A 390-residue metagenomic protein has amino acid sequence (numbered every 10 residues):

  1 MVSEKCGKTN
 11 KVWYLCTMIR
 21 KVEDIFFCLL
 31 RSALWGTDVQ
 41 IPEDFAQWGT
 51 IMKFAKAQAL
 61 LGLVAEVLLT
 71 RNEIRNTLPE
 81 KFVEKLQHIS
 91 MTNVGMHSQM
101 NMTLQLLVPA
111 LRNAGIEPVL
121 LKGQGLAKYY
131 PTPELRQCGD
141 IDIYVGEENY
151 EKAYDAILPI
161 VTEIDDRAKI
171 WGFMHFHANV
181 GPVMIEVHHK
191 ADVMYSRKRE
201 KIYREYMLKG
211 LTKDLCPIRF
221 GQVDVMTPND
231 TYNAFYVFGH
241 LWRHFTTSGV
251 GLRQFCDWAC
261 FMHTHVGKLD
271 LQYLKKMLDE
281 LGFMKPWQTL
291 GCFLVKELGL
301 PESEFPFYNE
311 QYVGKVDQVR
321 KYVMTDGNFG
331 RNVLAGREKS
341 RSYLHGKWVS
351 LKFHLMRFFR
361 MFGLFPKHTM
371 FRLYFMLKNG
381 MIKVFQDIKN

Functional and structural regions predicted by a protein language model:
M18-G139, V145-N390: Conserved NTP-donor binding/palm subdomain of two-metal-ion nucleotidyltransferases/polymerases, i.e., the charged
